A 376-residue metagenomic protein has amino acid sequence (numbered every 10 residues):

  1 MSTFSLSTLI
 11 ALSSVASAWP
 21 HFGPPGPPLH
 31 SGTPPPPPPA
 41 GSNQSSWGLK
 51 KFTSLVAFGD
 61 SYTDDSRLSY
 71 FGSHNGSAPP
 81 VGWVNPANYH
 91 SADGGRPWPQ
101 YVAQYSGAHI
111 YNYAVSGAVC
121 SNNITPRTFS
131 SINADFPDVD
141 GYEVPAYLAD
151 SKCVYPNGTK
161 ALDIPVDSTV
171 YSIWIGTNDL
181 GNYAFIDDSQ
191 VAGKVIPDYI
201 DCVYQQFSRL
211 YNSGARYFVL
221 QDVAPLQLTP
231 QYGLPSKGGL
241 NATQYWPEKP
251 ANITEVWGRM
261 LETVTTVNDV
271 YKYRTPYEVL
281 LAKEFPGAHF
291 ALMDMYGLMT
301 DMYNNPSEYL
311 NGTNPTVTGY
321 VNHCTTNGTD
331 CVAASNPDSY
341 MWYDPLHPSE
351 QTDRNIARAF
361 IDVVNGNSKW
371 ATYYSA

Functional and structural regions predicted by a protein language model:
M1-G23, A376: Fungal secretory targeting signals
P38-N123, R127, E350, K369: Serine-esterase "nucleophile elbow" of acetyl-processing enzymes
G48-K51, A103-S106, L162-D167, Y171 (+4 more regions): Extracellular/periplasmic catalytic domains that process cell-envelope and extracellular macromolecules
S54-F58, Y62-S66, Q100, H109-A114 (+8 more regions): Structural recognition of the beta-strand scaffold that forms the well-ordered cores of secreted hydrolase catalytic
F71-P86, N182-I196, P235-G258: A solvent-exposed, charged loop/short amphipathic helix patch at secondary-structure junctions
G82-D198: Conserved SGNH/GDSL esterase-like catalytic core that processes O-acyl groups on lipids and polysaccharides
Y101-A108, Q206-V219, E255-V256, T263-L292: A structural motif corresponding to the C-terminal end of an alpha-helix and its immediate exit/capping segment
P225-G258, E284-H347: Mobile gating loops/cap/lid regions near enzyme active sites that modulate substrate access
